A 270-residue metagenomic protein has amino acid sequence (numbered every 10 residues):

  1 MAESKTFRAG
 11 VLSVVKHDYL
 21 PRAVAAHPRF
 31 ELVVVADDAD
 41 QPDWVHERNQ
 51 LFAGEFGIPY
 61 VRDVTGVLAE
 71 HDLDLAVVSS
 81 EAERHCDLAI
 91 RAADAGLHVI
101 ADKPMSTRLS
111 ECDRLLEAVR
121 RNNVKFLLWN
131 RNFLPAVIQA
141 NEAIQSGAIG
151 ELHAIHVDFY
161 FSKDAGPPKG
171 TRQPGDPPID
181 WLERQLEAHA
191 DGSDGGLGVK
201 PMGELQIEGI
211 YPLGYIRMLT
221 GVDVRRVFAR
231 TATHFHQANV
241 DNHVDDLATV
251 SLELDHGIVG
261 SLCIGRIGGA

Functional and structural regions predicted by a protein language model:
M1-E55: N-terminal Rossmann-like dinucleotide-binding module
V15, L134-R230, H234-V240: Predominantly a Rossmann-like dinucleotide-binding segment in NAD(P)-dependent oxidoreductases
V34, D74-L75, A154: Short, Asp-centered acidic motifs that coordinate Mg2+ and/or phosphate in catalytic or ligand-binding sites
F56-A118: Beta-loop-alpha module in the N-terminal Rossmann-like domain of NAD(P)-dependent dehydrogenases, especially those
R62, A101, F126-L128, H156 (+1 more regions): Hydrophobic residues in well-ordered beta-strands that form the structural core
R114-R131, E151-I155: Rossmann-fold dehydrogenase core element
T231-H234, A238-A270: NAD(P)-dinucleotide binding in Rossmann-like oxidoreductases
